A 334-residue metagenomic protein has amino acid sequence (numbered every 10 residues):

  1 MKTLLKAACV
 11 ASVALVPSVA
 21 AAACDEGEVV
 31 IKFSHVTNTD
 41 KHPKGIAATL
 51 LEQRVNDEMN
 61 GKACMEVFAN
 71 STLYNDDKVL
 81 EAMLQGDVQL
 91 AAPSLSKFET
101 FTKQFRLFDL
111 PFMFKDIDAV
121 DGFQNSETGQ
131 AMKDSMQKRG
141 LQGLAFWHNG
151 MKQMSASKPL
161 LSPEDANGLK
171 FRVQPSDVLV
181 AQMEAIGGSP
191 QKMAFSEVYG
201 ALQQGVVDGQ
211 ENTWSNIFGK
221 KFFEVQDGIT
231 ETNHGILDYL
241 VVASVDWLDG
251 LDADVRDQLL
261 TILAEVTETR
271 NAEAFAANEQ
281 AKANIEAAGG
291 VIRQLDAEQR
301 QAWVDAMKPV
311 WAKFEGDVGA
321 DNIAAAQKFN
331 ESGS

Functional and structural regions predicted by a protein language model:
M1-V30, G333-S334: Short, low-complexity disordered leader/linker segments with a strong preference for bacterial N-terminal type II
A23-A119, E127-Q130, M136-S334: N-terminal secretory/targeting leader peptides
